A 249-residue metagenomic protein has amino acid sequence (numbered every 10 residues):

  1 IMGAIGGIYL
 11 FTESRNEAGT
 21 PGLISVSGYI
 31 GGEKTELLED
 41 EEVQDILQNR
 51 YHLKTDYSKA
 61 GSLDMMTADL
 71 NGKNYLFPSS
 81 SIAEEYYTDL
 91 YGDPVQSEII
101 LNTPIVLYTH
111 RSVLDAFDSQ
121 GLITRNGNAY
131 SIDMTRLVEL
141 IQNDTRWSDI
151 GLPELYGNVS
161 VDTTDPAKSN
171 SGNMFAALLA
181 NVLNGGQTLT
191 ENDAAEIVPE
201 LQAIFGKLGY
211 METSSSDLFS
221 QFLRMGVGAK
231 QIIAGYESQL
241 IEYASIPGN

Functional and structural regions predicted by a protein language model:
I1-Y9: Hydrophobic membrane-insertion alpha-helices, especially the h-region of bacterial N-terminal signal peptides
N16-Y156: N-terminal segment of the mature folded domain
E33-E39, A167-N184: Bilobed "Venus flytrap"/periplasmic-binding protein-like clamshell domains and structurally analogous long
L53-Y57, V161, N249: Generic structural signal for residues in well-ordered beta-strands
I105, V159, Q231: Residue-level detector of short, conserved catalytic/binding motifs and their immediate flanks
V113-S119, K168, V182-T190: Short helix-loop capping/hinge motifs at secondary-structure junctions, enriched in acidic/polar residues
L137-A167, V198-L218: Alpha-helix-centered segments that form part of catalytic cores
F175-G248: Ligand-binding pocket segment of bilobal, Venus flytrap-like solute-binding proteins
